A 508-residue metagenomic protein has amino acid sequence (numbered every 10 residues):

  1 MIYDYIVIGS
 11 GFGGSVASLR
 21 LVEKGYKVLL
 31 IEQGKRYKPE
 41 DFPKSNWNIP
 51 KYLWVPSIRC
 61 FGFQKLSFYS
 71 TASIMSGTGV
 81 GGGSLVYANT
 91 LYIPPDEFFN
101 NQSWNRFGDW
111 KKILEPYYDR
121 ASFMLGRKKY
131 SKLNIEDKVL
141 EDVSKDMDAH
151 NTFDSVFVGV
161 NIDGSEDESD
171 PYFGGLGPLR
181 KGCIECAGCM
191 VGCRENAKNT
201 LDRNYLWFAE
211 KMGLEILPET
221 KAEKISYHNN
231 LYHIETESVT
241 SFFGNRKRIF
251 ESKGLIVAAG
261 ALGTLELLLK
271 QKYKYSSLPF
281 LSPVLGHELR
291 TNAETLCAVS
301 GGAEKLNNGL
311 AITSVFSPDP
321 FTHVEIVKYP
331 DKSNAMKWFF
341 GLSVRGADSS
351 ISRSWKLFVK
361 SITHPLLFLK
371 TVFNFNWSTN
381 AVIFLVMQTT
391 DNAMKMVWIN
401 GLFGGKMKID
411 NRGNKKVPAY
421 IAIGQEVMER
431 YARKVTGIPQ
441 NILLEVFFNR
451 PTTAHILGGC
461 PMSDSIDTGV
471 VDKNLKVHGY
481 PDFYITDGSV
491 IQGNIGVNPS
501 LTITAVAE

Functional and structural regions predicted by a protein language model:
Y5-L30: N-terminal Rossmann-like FAD-binding beta1-loop-alpha1 element of flavoenzymes
V7, G11-F12, L262, K415 (+1 more regions): Residue-level detector of alpha-helix initiation sites
E23, G34-P39, P43-K44, E195 (+7 more regions): Glycine-rich loop(s) and the adjacent beta-strand/alpha-helix scaffold that form part
I49-K132: Redox-cofactor-proximal catalytic regions of oxidoreductases
F61, C186-C189, Y227, V382 (+1 more regions): A glycine-rich dinucleotide-binding beta-alpha-beta segment and adjacent secondary-structure elements that constitute
F68, G83, Y87, I93 (+6 more regions): FAD cofactor-binding and catalytic pocket of flavoenzymes
D109-E219, N449-T452: Conserved redox-cofactor binding core of oxidoreductases
L114, M428-E429, T502-E508: An active-site-proximal "capping" alpha-helix that borders the catalytic cofactor pocket
